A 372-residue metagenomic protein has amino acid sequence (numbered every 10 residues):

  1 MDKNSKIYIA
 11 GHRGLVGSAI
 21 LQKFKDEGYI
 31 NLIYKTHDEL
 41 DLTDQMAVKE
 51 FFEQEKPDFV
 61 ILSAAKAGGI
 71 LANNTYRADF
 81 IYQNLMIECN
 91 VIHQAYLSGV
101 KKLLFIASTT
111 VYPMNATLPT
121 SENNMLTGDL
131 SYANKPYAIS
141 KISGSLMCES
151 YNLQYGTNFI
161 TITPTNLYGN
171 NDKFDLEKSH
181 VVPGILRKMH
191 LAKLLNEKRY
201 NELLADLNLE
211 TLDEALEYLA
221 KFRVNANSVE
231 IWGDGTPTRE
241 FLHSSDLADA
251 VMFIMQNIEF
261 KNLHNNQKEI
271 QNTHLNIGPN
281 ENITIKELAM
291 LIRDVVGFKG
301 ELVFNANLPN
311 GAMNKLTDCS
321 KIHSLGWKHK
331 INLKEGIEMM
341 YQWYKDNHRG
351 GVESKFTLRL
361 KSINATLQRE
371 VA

Functional and structural regions predicted by a protein language model:
M1-K66, N347-H348, V352-E353, I363-N364: N-terminal Rossmann/SDR dinucleotide-binding element
A10-L15, A19-Y29, L191-A372: C-terminal substrate-binding subdomain of Rossmann-fold SDR/epimerase-dehydratase oxidoreductases
Q45-L85, L97, T109: NAD(P)H-binding glycine-rich loop region in Rossmannoid oxidoreductase-like domains and their noncatalytic homologs
A67-G68, T109-T117, T165-Y168: Active-site segment of SDR-like NAD(P)-dependent oxidoreductases
I81, L85, A133-S145, D175-P183 (+2 more regions): Short-chain dehydrogenase/reductase
I87, V91-A95, M147-C148, A250 (+1 more regions): Hydrophobic positions on the long internal alpha-helix of Rossmann-like NAD(P)-dependent oxidoreductase domains
C89-N134, I160, K173: Conserved Rossmann-fold NAD(P)-dependent oxidoreductase catalytic core, especially the SDR/UDP-sugar
Y132-T165, G184-E197: Active-site Tyr-X1-5-Lys
